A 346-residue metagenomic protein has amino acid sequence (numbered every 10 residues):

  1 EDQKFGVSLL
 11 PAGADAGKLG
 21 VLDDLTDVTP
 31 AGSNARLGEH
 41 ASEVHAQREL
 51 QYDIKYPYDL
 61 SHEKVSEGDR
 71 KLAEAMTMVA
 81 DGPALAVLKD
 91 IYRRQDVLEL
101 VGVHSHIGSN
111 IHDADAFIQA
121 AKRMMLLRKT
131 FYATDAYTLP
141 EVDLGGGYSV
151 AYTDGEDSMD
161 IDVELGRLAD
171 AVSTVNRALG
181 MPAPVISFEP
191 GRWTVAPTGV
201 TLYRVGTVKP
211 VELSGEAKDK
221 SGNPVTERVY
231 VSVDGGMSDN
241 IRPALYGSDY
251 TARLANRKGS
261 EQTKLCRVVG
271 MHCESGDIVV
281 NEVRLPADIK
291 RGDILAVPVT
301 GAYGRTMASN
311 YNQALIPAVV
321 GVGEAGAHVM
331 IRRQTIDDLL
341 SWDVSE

Functional and structural regions predicted by a protein language model:
E1-G20, A31, E39, Y52-K55 (+4 more regions): Active-site-proximal beta-alpha core segment in soluble small-molecule metabolic enzymes
F5-G6, E67-R70, D113-F117, Y152-D157 (+3 more regions): Short acidic, glycine/serine/threonine-rich loops at helix termini
L25-D27, G32-Y56, L60: Polybasic, low-complexity intrinsically disordered segments
H104-H106, D143-G145, S232-D234, P298: Short beta-strand segments
G108, P140-E156, S187-T198: Flexible glycine/acidic-rich beta-alpha junction loops that bind and position SAM and/or redox cofactors in anaerobic
H112-Q119, A151-E164, V195-T207, V280-L285: Short glycine/threonine-rich loop-to-helix capping motif typified by GTGT followed within a few residues by an Asp-Pro
M159-N176: Glycine-rich and small/hydrophobic secondary-structure elements
S173, R177, M181-E346: Charged (often Lys/Glu-rich) extended helix/loop segments that serve as interaction or gating elements
